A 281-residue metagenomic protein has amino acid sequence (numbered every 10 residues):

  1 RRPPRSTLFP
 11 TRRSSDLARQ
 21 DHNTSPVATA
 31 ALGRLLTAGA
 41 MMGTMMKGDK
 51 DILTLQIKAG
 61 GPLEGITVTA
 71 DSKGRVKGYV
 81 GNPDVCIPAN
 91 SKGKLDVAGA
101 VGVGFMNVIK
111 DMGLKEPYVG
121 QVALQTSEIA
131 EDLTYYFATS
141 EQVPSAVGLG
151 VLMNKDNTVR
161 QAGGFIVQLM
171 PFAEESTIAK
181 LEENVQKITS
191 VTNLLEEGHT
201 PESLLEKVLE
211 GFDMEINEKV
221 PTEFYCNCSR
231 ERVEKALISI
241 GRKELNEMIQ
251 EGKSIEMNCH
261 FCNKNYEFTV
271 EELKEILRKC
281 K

Functional and structural regions predicted by a protein language model:
R2, Q121, P221: Conserved short-loop catalytic and cofactor-binding motifs
R2-S14: Short, small-residue-biased leader/transition segments that mark boundaries at the very start of proteins
P3-P4, P117, N263: Residue-level signal for pocket-adjacent positions within structured domains
R12-E218: Interaction interfaces in information-processing and related assembly proteins
V191-K281: Cys/His-clustered metal-coordination modules, chiefly Zn-binding fingers
